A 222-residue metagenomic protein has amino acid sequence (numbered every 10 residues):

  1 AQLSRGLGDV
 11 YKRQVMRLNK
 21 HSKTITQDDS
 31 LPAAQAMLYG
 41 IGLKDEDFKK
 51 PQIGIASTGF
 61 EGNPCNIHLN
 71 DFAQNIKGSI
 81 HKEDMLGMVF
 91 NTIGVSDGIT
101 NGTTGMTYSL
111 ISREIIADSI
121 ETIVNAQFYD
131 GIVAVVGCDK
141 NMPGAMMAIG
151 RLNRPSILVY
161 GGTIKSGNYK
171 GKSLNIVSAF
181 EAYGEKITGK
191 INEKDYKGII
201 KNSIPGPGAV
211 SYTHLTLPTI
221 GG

Functional and structural regions predicted by a protein language model:
A1-Q14, H214-G222: Single conserved hydrophobic/aromatic residue that forms the stacking wall/gate of nucleotide- or nucleobase-binding
R5-L7, I41, I53, V136 (+3 more regions): Short glycine-rich loop/turn motifs that provide flexible caps or phosphate-binding loops at active sites
M16-Y39, L43-D47: N-terminal amphipathic/basic leader segments beginning at the initiator methionine
K20-T24, D45-F48, D84-T92, E193-I199: Flexible, glycine/charged-enriched surface loops at secondary-structure junctions
H21, I25, L43, F60-H68 (+1 more regions): A short N-terminal beta->alpha junction/helix N-cap motif
E46-R154: Long, structured ligand/cofactor-binding scaffold of large enzymes
G59-F60, T163, G222: Short, glycine/serine-rich, charged loops/turns that create anion-binding and catalytic segments at active sites
M106-L215: Active-site cavity-forming subdomains of large catalytic enzyme subunits
